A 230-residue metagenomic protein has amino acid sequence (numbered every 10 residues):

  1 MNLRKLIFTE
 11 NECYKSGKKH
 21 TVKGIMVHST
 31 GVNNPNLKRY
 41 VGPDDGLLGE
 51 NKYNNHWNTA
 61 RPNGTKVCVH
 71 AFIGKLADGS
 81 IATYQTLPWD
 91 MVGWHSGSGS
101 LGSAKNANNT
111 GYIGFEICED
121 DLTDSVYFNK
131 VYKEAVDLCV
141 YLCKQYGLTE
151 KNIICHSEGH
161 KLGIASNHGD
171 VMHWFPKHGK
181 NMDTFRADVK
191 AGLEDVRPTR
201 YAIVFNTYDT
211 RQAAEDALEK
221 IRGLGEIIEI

Functional and structural regions predicted by a protein language model:
M1-K5, K15-T21, I25, N106 (+2 more regions): Basic/polar, cationic surfaces and motifs that engage anionic cell-wall and phosphate/carboxylate ligands
M1-N108, H178: N-terminal catalytic cores of peptidoglycan-degrading enzymes
T30, C118-D120, V204-Y208: Short strand-loop junctions, especially beta-strand C-caps/beta-turns that link beta-sheets to coils or alpha-helices
L37, I81, S125, G163-A165 (+1 more regions): Short acidic, gly/pro-rich beta-turn/loop elements at beta-sheet edges and active-site/ligand-binding grooves
T65, G147, K220-G223: Short, structurally constrained coil/turn elements that cap an alpha-helix or connect an alpha-helix to the following
Q85-P88, C155, E229: Structural signal for conserved beta-strand scaffold positions within catalytic alpha/beta enzyme cores
V196-I230: Acidic/polar low-complexity segments and flexible, solvent-exposed patches
